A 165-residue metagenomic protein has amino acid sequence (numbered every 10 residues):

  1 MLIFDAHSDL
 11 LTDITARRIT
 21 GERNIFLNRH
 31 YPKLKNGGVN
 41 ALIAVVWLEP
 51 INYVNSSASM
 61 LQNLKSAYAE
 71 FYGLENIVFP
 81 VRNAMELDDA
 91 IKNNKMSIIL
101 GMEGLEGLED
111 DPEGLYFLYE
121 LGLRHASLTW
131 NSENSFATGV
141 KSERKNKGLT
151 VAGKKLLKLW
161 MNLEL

Functional and structural regions predicted by a protein language model:
M1-K145, T150: N-terminal hydrophobic targeting/anchoring segments and the immediately downstream early-domain regions of hydrolases
N146-L165: Loop-centered beta-sheet repeat module
